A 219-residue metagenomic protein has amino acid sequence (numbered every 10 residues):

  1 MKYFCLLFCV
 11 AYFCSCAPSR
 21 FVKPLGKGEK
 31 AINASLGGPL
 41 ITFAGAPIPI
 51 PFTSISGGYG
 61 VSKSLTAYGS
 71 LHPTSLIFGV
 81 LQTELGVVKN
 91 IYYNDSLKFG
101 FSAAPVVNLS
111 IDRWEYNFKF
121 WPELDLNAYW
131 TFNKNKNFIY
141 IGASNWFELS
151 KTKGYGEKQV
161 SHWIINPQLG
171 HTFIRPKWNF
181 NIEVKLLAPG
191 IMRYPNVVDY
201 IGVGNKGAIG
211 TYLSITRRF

Functional and structural regions predicted by a protein language model:
M1-C16: Sec-dependent bacterial lipoprotein signal peptides
C16-S62, T66-T74: Short glycine/proline- and aromatic-enriched beta-strand/turn motifs that initiate or cap beta-hairpins
G26-I32, K63-L65, D95-A103, N135-I139 (+2 more regions): Outer-envelope beta-barrel architecture signal
G28-I32, L36, P51-I55, L81-L85 (+4 more regions): Hydrophobic, lipid-facing positions within transmembrane beta-strands of outer-membrane proteins
A31-G37, G58, Y68-H72, V88 (+4 more regions): Transmembrane beta-strands of outer-membrane beta-barrel proteins
G37-F43, H72-F78, N90-N94, V106-W114 (+2 more regions): Sequence/structural signature of outer-membrane beta-barrel proteins
G37-P51, S70-E84, L109-W121, N133 (+1 more regions): Solvent-exposed loop/turn segments connecting transmembrane beta-strands in outer-membrane beta-barrel proteins
R113-F219: Outer-membrane beta-barrel transmembrane domain signature
